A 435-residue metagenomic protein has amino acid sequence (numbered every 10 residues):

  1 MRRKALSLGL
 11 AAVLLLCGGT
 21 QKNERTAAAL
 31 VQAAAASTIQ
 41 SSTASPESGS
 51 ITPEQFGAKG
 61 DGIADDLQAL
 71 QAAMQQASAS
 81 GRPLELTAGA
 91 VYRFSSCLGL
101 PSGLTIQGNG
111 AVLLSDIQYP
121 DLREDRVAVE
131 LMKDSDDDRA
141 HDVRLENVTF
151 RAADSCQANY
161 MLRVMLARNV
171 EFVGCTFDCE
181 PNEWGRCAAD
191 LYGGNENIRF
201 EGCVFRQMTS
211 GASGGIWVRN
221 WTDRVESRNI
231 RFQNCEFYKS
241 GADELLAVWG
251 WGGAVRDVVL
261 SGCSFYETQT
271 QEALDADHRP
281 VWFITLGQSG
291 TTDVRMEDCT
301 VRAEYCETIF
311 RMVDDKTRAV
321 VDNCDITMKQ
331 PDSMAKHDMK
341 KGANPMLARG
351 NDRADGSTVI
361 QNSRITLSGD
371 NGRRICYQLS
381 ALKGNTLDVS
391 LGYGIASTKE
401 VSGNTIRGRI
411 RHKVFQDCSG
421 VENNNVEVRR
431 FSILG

Functional and structural regions predicted by a protein language model:
R3-G9: Sec-dependent signal peptide recognition, specifically the positively charged N-region followed immediately by
L14-L15: Hydrophobic core
G19-T20: N-terminal Sec signal peptide cleavage junction
A27-A69: Right-handed parallel beta-helix/beta-solenoid
L67, Q71, S80-D125, F150 (+1 more regions): N-terminal extracellular ligand-recognition/capping segment immediately after the signal peptide
F94-C97, S115-P120, F150-M161, E180-A189 (+10 more regions): Short glycine/acidic-rich loop motifs that flank beta-strands on beta-rich extracellular proteins
Q107-V112, H141-A152, R168-E180, E196-T209 (+8 more regions): Right-handed parallel beta-helix
